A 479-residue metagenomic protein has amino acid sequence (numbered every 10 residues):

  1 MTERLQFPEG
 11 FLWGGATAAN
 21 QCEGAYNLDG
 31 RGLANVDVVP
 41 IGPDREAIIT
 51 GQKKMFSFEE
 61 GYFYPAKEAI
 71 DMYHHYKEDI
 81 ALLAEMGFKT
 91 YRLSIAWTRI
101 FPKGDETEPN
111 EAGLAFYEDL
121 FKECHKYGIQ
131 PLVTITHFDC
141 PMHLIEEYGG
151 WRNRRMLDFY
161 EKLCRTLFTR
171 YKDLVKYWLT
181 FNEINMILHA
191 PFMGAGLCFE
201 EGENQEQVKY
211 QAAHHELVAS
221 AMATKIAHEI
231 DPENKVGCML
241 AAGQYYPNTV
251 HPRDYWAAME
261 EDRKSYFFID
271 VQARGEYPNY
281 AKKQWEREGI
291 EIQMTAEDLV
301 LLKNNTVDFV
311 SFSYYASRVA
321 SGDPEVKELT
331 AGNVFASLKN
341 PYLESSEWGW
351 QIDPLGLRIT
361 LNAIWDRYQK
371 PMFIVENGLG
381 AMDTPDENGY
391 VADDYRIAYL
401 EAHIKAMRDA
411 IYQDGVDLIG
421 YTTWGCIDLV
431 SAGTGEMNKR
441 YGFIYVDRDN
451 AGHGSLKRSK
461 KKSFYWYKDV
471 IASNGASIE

Functional and structural regions predicted by a protein language model:
T2-E60, K103-D105, L114-E479: Active-site region of glycoside hydrolase catalytic domains
G61-H75, R152-R155: Active-site mouth loops of central-metabolism enzymes
A66, Y73, G104-T107, E347: Short, flexible active-site loop motifs that bind/organize anionic cofactors or intermediates
D71, H75-A96, N304-V310: Catalytic domains of carbohydrate-active enzymes, especially glycoside hydrolases
K89, T98-I100, F138-C140: A short acidic, glycine/proline-enriched capping/turn motif at secondary-structure boundaries, especially helix N-cap
I95-P109: Glycine-rich, proline-tolerant flexible connector loops at the mouths of alpha/beta enzymes
